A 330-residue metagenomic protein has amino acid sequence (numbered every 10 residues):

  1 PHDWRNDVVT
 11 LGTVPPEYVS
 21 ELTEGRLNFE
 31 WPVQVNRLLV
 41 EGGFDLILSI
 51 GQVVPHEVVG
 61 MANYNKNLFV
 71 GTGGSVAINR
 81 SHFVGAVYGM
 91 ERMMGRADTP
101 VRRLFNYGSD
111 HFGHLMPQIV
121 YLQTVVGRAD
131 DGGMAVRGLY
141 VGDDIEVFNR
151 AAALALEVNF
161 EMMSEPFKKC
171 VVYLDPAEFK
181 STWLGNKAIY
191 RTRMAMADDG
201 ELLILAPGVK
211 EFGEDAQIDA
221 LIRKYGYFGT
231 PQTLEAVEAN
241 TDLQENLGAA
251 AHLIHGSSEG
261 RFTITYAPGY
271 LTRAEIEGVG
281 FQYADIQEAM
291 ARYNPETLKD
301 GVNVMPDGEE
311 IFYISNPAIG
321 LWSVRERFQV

Functional and structural regions predicted by a protein language model:
P1-V59: An acidic, phosphate/nucleotide-engaging active-site surface
L11-G12, S20, P32-G43, G60-M61 (+5 more regions): Solvent-exposed alpha-helices and their adjacent loops that cap or buttress functional pockets in soluble metabolic
V40-R128: Internal metal/ion-chelating core segments
L48-I50, K169-Y173, L203, F312-Y313: Structural motif
S49, H56-V59, A77-R80, D130-G133 (+4 more regions): Short helix/loop capping segments that flank catalytic or ligand/cofactor-binding pockets
E91-E178: Membrane-embedded hairpin module used as a gating/binding unit in multi-pass transport and secretion proteins
F179-R273: C-terminal catalytic subdomain
E259-V330: Extended hydrophobic packing segments that form well-structured cores
